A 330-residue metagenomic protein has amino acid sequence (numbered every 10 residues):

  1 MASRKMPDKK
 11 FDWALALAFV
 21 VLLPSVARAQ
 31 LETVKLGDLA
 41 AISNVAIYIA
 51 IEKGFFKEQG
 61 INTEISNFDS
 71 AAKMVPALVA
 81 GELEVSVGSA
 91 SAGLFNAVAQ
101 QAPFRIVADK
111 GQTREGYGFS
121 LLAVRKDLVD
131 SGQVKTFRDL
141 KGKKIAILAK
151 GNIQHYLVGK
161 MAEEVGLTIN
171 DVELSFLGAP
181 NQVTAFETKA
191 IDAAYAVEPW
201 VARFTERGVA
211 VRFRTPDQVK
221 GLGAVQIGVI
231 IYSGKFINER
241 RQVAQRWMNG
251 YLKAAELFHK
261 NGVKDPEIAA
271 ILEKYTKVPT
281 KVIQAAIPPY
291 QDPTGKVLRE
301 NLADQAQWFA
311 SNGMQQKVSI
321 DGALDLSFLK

Functional and structural regions predicted by a protein language model:
A2-A14: Bacterial N-terminal signal peptides that target proteins for export
A14-P24: Bacterial N-terminal signal peptides
S25-A29: Sec/Tat signal peptide C-region and signal peptidase I cleavage site
Q30-V165, E173-F176, D192-E198, A224: Short, glycine-/small- and polar/acidic-enriched structural segments that line small-molecule recognition paths
N44, Y48, K53, V75 (+13 more regions): Extracytoplasmic/secreted envelope proteins and their assembly/folding machinery, especially bacterial periplasmic
N181-I271: Pocket-lining segment of extracytoplasmic ligand-binding domains
I237-Q315: Secondary-structure end/capping motifs
A306-K330: Conserved C-terminal helix/tail region of periplasmic/extracytoplasmic solute-binding proteins
